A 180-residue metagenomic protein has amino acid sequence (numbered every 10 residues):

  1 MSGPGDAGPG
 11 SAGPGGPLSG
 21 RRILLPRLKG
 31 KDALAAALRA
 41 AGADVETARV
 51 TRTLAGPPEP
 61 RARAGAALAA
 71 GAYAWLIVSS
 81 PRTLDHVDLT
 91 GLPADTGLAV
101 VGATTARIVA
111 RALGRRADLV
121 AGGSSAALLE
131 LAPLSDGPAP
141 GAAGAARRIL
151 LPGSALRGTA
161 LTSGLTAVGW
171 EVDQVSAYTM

Functional and structural regions predicted by a protein language model:
M1-M180: Signature of uroporphyrinogen-III synthase
